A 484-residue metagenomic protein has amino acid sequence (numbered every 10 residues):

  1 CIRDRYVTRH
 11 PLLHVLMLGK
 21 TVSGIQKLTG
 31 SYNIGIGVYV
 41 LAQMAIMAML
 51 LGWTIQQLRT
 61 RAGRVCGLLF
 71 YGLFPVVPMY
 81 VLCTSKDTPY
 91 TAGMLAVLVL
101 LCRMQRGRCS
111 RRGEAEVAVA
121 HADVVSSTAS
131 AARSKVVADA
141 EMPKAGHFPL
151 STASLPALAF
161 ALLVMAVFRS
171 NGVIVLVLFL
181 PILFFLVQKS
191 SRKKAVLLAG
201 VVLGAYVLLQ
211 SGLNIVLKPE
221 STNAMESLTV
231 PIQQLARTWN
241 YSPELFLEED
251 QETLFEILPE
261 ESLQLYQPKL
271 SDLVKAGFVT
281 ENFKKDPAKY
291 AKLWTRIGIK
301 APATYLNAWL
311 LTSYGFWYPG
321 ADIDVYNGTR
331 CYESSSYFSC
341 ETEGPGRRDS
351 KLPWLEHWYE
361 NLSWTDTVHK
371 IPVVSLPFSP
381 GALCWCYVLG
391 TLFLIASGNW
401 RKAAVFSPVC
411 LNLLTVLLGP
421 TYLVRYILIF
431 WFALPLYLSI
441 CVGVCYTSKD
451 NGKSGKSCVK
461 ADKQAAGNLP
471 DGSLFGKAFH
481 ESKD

Functional and structural regions predicted by a protein language model:
R3-T21, I429: Extracytoplasmic catalytic/substrate-binding loops of multi-pass membrane glycan-assembly enzymes
L12-L16, Y32-V40, M44-M47, L68-A92 (+3 more regions): Aromatic- and kink-enriched transmembrane "portal" helix at the membrane-lumen/periplasm boundary that abuts
G30, I34-V38, T312-V409: Membrane-interface anchor segments at the N-terminal boundary of transmembrane helices in multi-pass membrane enzymes
V38-R61, A96: Transmembrane-helix motifs of polytopic, lipid-linked glycan transferases
V65, G107-V124, A129-L163, K194-L197 (+1 more regions): Short hydrophobic alpha-helices at membrane interfaces in multi-pass membrane enzymes
T91-C109, F160-L162, F179-L180, L434-Y437: Specific aromatic-rich, kink-prone transmembrane helix
S154-R169, V202-Y206: Membrane-interface alpha helices of multi-pass inner-membrane proteins
P219-L352: Membrane-proximal stem/loop segments at transmembrane-domain junctions that anchor or position
